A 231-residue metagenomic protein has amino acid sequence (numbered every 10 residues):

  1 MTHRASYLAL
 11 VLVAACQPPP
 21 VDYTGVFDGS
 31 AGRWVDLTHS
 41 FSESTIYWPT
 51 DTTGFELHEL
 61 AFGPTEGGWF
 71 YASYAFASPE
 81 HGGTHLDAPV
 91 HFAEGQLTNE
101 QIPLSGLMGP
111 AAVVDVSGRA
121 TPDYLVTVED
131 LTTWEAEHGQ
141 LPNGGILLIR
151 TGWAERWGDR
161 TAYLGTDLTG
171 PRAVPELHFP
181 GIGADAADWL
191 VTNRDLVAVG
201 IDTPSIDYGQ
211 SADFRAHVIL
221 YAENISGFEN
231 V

Functional and structural regions predicted by a protein language model:
M1-T2, L148: Intrinsically disordered, low-complexity sequence elements enriched in Ser/Thr/Gly/Pro
T2-L10: Sec-dependent signal peptide recognition, specifically the positively charged N-region followed immediately by
L10-V11, D195: Generic alpha-helical structural signal
V13-A15: C-terminal motif of bacterial Sec signal peptides marking the signal peptidase cleavage site
Q17-V231: Active-/binding-site microenvironments in catalytic and ligand-binding cores
